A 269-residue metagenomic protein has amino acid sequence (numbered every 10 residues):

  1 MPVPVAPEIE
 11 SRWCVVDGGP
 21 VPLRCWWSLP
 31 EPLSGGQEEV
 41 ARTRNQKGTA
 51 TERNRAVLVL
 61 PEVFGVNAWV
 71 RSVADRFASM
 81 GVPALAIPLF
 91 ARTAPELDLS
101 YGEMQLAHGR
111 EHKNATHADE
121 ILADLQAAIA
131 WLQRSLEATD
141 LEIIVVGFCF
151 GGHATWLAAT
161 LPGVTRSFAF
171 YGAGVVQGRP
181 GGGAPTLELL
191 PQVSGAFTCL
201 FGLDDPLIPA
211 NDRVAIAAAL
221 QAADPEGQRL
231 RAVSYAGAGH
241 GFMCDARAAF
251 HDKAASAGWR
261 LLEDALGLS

Functional and structural regions predicted by a protein language model:
M1-S269: N-terminal cap/leader regions of alpha/beta-hydrolase-fold enzymes, predominantly small-molecule hydrolases
